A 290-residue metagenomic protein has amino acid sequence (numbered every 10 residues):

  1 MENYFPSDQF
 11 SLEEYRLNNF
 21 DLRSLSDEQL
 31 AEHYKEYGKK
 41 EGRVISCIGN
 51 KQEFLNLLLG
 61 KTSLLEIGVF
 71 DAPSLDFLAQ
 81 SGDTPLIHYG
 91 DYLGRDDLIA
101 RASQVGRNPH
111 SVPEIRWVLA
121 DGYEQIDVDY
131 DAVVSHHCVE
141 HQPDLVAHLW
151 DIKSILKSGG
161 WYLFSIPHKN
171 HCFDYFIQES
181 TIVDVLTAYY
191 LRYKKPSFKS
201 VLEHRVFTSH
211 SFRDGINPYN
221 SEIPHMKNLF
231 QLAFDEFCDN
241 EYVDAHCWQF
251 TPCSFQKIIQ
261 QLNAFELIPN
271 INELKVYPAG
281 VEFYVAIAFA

Functional and structural regions predicted by a protein language model:
M1-N50: Charge-rich, low-complexity intrinsically disordered regions
Y4, H137, D244: Generic anion/oxyanion-binding catalytic loop in active/binding sites
C47-K61: Class I SAM-dependent methyltransferase Rossmann-like catalytic core, especially the SAM/SAH-binding loop
I48, I67-F70, L267-N270: Eukaryotic beta-rich interaction modules
F54-L58, F77-S81, K157, K275-P278: A general structural signal for short secondary-structure junctions and capping/turn motifs
T62-I177, V285-A290: Conserved SAM-binding loop
G106-Y123, A147-K153, W161-F289: S-adenosyl-L-methionine-dependent methyltransferase catalytic module, highlighting the catalytic core
